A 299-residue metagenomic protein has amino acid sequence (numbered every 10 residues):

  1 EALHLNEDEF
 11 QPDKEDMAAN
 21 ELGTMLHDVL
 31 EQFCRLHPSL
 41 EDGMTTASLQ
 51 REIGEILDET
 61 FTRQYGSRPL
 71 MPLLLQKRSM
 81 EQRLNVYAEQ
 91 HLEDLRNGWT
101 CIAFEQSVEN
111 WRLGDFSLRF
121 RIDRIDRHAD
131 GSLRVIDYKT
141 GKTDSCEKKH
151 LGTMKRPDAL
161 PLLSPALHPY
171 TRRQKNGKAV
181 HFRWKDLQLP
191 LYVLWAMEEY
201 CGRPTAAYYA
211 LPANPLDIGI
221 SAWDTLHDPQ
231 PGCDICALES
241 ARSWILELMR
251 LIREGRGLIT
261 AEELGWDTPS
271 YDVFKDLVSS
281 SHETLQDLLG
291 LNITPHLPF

Functional and structural regions predicted by a protein language model:
E1-F299: RecB-family 4Fe-4S metal-dependent nuclease core
